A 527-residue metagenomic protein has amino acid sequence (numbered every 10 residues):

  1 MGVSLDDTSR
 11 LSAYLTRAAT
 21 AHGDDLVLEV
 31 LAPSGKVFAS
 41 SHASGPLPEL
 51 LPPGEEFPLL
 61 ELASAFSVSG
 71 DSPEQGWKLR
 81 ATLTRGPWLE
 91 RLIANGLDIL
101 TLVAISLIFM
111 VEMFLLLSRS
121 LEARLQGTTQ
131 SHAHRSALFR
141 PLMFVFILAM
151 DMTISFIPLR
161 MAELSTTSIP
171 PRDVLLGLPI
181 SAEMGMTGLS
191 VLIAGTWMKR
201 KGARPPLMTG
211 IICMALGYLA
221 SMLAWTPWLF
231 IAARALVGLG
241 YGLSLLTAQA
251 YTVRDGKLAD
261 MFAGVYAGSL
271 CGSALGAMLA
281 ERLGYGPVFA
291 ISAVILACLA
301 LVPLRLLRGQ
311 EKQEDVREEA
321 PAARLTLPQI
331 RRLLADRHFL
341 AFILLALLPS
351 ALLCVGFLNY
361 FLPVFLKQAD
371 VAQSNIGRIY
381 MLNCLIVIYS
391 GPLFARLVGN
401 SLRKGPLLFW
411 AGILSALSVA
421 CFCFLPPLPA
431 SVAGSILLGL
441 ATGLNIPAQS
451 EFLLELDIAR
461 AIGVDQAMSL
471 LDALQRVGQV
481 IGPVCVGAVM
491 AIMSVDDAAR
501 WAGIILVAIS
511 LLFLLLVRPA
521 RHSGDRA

Functional and structural regions predicted by a protein language model:
R124-S136, R308-I343: Juxtamembrane intracellular "pre-TM" segments in multi-pass secondary transporters
S131-G177, S181, F339-A346, A351-L366 (+1 more regions): Helix-loop boundary and gating motifs at the non-cytosolic
E183-L192, S269-L270, C384-P392, Q479-V480: Residue-level signature of mid-helix packing/kink "hotspots" within the transmembrane helices of 12-pass Major
S190-A203, Y389-R403, M490: Helix-to-loop junctions at the C-terminal end of transmembrane segments in multipass secondary transporters
G202, L223-W228, F424-P429: Helix-breaking motifs and short loop linkers at transmembrane-helix boundaries and internal kinks in secondary membrane
P205-A220, P406-C421: Structural signature of the two symmetry-related core transmembrane helices
A233-V265: Cytoplasmic helix-loop-helix junction between adjacent transmembrane helices in 12-TM secondary transporters
L243-G256, L444-A459: Intracellular juxtamembrane helix-capping segments at the cytosolic ends of symmetry-related transmembrane helices
